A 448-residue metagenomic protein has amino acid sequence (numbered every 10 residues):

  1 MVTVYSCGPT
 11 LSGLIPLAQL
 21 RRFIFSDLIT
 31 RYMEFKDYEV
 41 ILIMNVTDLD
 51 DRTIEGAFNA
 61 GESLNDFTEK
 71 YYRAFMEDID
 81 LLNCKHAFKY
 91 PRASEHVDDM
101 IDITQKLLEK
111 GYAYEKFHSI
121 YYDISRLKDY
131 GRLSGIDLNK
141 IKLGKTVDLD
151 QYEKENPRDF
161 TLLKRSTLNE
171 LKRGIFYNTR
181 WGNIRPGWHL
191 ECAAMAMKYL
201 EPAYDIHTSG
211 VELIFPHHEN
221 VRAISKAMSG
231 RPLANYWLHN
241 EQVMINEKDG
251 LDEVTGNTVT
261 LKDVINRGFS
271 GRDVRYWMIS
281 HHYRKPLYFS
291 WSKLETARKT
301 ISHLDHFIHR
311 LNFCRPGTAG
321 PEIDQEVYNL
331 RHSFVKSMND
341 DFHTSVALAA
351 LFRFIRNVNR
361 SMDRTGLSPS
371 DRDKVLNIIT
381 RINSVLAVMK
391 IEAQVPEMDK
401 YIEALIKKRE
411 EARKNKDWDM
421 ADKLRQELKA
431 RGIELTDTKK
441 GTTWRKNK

Functional and structural regions predicted by a protein language model:
M1-K85, K440-W444: N-terminal, positively charged nucleic-acid-binding surface of large information/translation enzymes
M1-S12, F23, D27, D98-F313: Alpha-helical recognition segments enriched in aromatics with Gly/Pro capping that present substrate-recognition
E39-I41, G111-F117, E434-T436: Short, well-structured beta-strand/strand-turn elements
V46-D50, Y72-F75, K85-M100, H118-L127: Short, glycine/charge-rich beta-strand/loop segments that flank catalytic centers and engage negatively charged groups
A57-L64, F88-S94, G182, G210: The substrate-binding groove and active-site-proximal loops of carbohydrate-active enzymes, especially glycoside
D78, I103-K106, K110, Y114 (+4 more regions): Short alpha-helical functional segments enriched in proximate histidine and acidic residues
D249-D252, N257-K448: Structural preference for alpha-helix termini/caps and helix-kink/transition segments
